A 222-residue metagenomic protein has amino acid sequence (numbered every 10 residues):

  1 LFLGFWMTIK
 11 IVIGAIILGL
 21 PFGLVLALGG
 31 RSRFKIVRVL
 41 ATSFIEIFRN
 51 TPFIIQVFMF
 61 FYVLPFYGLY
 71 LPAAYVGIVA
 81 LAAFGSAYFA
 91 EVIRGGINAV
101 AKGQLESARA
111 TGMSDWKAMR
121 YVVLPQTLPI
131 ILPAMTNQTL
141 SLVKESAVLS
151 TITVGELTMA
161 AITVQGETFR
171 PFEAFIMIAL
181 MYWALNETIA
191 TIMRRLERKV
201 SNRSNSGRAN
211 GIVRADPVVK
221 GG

Functional and structural regions predicted by a protein language model:
L1-G222: Transmembrane alpha-helices and adjacent helix-loop boundaries
